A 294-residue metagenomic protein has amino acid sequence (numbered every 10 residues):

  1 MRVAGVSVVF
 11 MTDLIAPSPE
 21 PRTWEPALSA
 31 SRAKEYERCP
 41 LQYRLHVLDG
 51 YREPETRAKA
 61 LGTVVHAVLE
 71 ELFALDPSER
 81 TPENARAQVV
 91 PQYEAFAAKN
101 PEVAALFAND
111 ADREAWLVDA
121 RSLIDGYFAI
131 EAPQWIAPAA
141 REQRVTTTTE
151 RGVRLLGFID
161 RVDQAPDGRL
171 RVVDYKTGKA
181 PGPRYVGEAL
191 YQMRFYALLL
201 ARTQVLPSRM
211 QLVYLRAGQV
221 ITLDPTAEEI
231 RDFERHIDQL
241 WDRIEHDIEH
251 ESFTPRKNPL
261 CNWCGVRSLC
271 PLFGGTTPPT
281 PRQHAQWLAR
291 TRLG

Functional and structural regions predicted by a protein language model:
M1-K59, Q286-G294: C-terminal, charged and often intrinsically disordered regions of DNA end-processing helicases and nucleases
A4-S7, V68-R141: A non-catalytic, helix-rich entry segment at domain boundaries
G5, M11, A16-S18, A27 (+2 more regions): Metal-dependent nuclease catalytic regions and adjoining charged, substrate-binding loops involved in nucleic-acid end
L41-D49, H66-L69, K99-N100, R171-T177 (+2 more regions): Short acidic (Asp/Glu) and glycine-rich catalytic loops that position anionic groups and cofactors
D49-A58, L75-R80, G182-P183, E251-S252: Short, polar/flexible loop-turn hinges at active-site or ligand-entry regions and domain interfaces
R57, L61, V65, W116 (+2 more regions): Hydrophobic (often cysteine-bearing) scaffold residues that line and stabilize catalytic clefts of nucleotide/cofactor
V64-L75, R243, D247: Solvent-exposed, amphipathic alpha-helical segments
P138-A139, Q143-I237: Mg2+/Mn2+-dependent nuclease catalytic core
